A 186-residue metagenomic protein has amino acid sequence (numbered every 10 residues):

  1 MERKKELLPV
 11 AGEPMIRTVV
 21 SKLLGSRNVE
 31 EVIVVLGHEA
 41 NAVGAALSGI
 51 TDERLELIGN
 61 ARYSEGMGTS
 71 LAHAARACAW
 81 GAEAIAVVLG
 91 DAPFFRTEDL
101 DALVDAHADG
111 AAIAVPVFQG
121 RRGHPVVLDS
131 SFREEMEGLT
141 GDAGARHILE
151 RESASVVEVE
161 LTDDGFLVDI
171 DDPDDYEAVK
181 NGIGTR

Functional and structural regions predicted by a protein language model:
M1-H38: N-terminal glycine-rich phosphate-binding loop and ensuing alpha1 helix
M1-V10, A46, D99, G165 (+1 more regions): N-proximal accessory regions
A11, H38-E39, R62, G66 (+6 more regions): Short beta->alpha linker loops
E30-V32, A84, S155: Residues at the starts of beta-strands that form the adenosine-phosphate
N41-S48: Acidic helix N-cap motif at the loop->helix transition within catalytic regions of sugar-transfer enzymes
R54-E56: Short, conserved active-site loop motifs that form the nucleotide-linked donor/cofactor pocket
N60-E137: Conserved beta-loop-beta/alpha segment of the NTase-like Rossmann-fold superfamily that binds/positions NTPs
T140-R186: Conserved alpha/beta core of the MobA/IspD/sugar-nucleotide pyrophosphorylase nucleotidyltransferase superfamily
